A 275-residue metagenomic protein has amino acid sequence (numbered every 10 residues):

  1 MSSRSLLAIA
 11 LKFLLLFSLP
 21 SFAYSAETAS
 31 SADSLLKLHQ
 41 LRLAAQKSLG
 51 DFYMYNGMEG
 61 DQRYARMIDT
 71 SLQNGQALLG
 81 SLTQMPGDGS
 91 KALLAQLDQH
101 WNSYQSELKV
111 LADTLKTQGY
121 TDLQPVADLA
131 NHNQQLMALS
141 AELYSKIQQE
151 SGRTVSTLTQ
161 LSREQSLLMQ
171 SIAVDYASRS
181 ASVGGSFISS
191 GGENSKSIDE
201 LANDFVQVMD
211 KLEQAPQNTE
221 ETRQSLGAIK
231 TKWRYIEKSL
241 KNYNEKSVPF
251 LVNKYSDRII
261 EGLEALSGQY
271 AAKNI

Functional and structural regions predicted by a protein language model:
M1-A26: Gram-negative bacterial Sec-dependent N-terminal signal peptides
Y24-L36: Cleaved targeting-peptide boundary
D33-Q62, Y104, T154-G185, E237 (+1 more regions): N-terminal extracytoplasmic segments of bacterial inner-membrane proteins
S48-Q62, L79-G89, L108-G119, I147-E150 (+5 more regions): Secondary-structure edge/capping motif, primarily at the C-terminal ends of alpha-helices and the immediately following
R66-Q124, D204-Y243: Heptad-repeat alpha-helical coiled-coil/4-helix-bundle sensor or tether segments in soluble regions
L94, Y104-E150, I236-I260: Polar/charged, Q/E/K-enriched amphipathic alpha-helical segments with strong coiled-coil propensity that act as
D122-L226: Extended amphipathic alpha-helical interaction segments
E220-I275: Extracellular/periplasmic juxtamembrane segments that couple receptor/chemosensory ectodomains to their
